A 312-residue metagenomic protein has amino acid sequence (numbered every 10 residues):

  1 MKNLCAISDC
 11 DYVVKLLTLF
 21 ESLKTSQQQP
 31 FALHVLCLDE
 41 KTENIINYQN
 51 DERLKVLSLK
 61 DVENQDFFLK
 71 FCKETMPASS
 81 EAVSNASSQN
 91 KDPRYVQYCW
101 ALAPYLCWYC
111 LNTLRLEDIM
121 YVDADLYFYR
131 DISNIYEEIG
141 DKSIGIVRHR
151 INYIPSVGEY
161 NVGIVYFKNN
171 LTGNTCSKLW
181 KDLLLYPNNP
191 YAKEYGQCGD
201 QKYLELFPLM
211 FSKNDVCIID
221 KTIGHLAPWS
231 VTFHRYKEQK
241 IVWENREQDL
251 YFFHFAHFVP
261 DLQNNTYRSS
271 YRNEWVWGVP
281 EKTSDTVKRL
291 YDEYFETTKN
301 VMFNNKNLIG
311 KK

Functional and structural regions predicted by a protein language model:
M1-C72, N112-L116, N300-K312: N-terminal anchoring/stem segment of glycosyltransferases
D11-Y12, E40-T42, V62, L126-F128 (+4 more regions): Short, solvent-exposed loop/turn segments at secondary-structure junctions
D51-N112: Active-site-proximal specificity loops/subdomain of glycosyltransferases
W100-I154, Y166: GT-A fold catalytic core of metal-dependent nucleotide-sugar glycosyltransferases, centered on the diacidic
E159-V162, Q248: Short, solvent-exposed loop/turn segments at the edges of secondary structure
G163-N170: Short glycine- and hydrophobic/aromatic-rich loop-to-beta-strand nucleating segment in the catalytic cores
T172-P260, N265, L308: Catalytic core and acceptor-binding pocket of nucleotide-sugar-dependent glycosyltransferases
D249-K312: Long, low-complexity C-terminal extensions of enzymes
